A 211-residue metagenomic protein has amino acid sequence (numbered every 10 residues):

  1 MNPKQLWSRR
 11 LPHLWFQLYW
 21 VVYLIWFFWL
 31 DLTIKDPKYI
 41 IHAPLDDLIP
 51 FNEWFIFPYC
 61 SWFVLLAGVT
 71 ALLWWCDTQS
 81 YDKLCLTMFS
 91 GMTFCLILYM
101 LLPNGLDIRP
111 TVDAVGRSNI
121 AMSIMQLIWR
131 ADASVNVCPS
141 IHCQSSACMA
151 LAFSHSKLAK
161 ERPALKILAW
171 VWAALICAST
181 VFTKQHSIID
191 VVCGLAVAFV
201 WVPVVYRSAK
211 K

Functional and structural regions predicted by a protein language model:
M1-L66, G116-S118, M125: N-terminal transmembrane-helix/juxtamembrane module of multi-pass inner/ER membrane proteins
L11-Y19, D82-S90, A164-A169, I189: Alpha-helical transmembrane segments of integral membrane proteins
V22, W26, L86, S90 (+3 more regions): Hydrophobic faces of alpha-helical transmembrane segments in multi-pass integral membrane proteins
L24-W29, M92-L101, V171-V181: Aromatic-anchored segments of alpha-helical transmembrane domains
D31-P44, W74-A164: Membrane-interface loops
A43-D46, A114-V115, I189-V197: Non-cytosolic membrane-interface motifs at loop->transmembrane helix junctions
I56-L72, F89, T93, S145: Hydrophobic alpha-helical transmembrane segments
M125-K211: Membrane-embedded catalytic cores of phosphoryl/pyrophosphoryl-handling enzymes
